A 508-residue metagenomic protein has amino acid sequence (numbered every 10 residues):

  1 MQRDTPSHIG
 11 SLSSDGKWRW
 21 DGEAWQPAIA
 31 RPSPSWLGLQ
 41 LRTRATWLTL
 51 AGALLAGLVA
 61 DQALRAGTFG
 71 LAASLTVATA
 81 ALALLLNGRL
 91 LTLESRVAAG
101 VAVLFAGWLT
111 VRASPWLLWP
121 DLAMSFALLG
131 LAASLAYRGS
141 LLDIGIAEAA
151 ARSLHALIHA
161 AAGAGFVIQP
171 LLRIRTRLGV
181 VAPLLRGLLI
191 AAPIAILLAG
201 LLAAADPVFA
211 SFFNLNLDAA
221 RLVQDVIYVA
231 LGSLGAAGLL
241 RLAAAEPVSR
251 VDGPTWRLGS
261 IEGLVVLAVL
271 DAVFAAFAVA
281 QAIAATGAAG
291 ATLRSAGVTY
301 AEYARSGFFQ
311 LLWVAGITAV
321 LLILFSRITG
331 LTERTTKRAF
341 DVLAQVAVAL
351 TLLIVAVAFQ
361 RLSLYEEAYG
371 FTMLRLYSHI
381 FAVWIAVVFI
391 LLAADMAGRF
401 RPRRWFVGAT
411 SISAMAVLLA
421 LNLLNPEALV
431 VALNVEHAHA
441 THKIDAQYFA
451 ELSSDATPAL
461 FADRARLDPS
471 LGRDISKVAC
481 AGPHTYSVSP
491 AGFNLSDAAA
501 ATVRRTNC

Functional and structural regions predicted by a protein language model:
M1-R31: Cys/His-rich metal-coordination motifs, chiefly Zn-binding "fingers/knuckles"
Q2-R3, D21, A30-G88: N-terminal signal-anchor module of multipass membrane proteins
R31-T46, L64, L85-R96, G139-G145 (+7 more regions): Juxtamembrane membrane-water interface segments of multi-pass membrane proteins, especially cytoplasmic-side
A60-V208, Q224-E246: Transmembrane-helix bundle segments that line or gate the permeation/cavity pathway in multi-pass membrane proteins
V77-L82, V97-G107, I190-A199, L270-A275 (+4 more regions): Hydrophobic membrane-spanning alpha-helices of multi-pass integral membrane proteins
L215-V229, S295-G316, F371-V383: Short aromatic-rich membrane-water interface segments that cap or initiate transmembrane helices in multi-pass membrane
R401-R403, V417-K443: Hydrophobic alpha-helical transmembrane segments in integral membrane proteins
A450-C508: Extracytosolic and intramembrane catalytic regions of membrane-associated proteins in envelope/secretory systems
